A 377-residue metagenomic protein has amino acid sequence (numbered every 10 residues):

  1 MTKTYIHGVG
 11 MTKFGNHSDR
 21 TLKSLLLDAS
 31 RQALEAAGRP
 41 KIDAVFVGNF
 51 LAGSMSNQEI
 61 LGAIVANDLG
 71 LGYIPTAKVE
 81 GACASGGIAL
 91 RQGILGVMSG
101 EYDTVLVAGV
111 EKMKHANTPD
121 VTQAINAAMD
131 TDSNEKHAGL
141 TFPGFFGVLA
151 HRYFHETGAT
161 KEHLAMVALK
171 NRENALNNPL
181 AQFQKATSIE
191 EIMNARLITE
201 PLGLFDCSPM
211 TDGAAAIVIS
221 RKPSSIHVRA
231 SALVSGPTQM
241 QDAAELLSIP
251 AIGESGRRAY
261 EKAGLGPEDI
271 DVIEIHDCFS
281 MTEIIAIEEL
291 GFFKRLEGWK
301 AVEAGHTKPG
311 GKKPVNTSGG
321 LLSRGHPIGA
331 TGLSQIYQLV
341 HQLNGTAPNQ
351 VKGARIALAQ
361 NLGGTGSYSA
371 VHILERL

Functional and structural regions predicted by a protein language model:
M1-A84, Y153-T160, Q182-S188, P201 (+3 more regions): Conserved active-site "lid/cap" helical segment
M1-K23, M166, L197-R258, K262 (+5 more regions): Condensing-enzyme catalytic core mediating Claisen C-C bond formation in acyl metabolism
T2, A52-T104, K112-N117, V121-F145 (+4 more regions): Conserved catalytic cysteine-centered active-site region of acyl-thioester-dependent Claisen-condensing enzymes
H7, A33, I42-V45, G86 (+6 more regions): Buried hydrophobic positions in well-ordered alpha/beta secondary-structure cores of metabolic enzymes
K41-F50, P75-G81, V105-G109, H163-L169 (+5 more regions): Beta-strand segments within the central parallel beta-sheet cores of soluble alpha/beta enzyme folds
G53-I60, Q241-A244, D277-W299, P327-G329 (+1 more regions): Short glycine/threonine-rich loop-to-helix capping motif typified by GTGT followed within a few residues by an Asp-Pro
E80-E111, P143-N177, I217-K222, R324-T346: Active-site-proximal alpha-helical scaffold in enzymes
I249, G253, R258-S280, E289 (+1 more regions): Extended C-terminal subregions enriched in glycine
